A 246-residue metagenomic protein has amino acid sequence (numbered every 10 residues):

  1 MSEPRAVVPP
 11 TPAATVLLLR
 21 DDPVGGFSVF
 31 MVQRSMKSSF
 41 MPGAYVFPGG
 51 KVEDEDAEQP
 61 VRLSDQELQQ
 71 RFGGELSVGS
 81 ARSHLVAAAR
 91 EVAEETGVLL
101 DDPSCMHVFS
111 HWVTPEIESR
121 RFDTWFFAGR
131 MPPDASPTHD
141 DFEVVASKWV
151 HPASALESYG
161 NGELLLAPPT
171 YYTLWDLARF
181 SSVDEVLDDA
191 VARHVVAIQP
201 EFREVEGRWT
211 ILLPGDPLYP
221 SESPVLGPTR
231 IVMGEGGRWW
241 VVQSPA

Functional and structural regions predicted by a protein language model:
M1-A246: N-terminal leader/linker segments that precede catalytic domains of diphosphate-processing enzymes
